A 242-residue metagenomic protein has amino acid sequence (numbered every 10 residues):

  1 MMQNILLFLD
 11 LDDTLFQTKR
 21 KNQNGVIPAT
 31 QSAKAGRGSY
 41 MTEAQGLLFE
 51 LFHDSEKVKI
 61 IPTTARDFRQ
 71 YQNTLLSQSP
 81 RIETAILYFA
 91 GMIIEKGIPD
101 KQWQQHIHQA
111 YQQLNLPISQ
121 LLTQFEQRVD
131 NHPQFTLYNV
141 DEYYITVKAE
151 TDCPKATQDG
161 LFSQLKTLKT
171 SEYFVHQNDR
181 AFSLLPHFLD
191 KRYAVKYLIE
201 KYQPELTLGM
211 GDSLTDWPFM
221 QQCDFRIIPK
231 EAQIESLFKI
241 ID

Functional and structural regions predicted by a protein language model:
M2-I60: Active-site neighborhood of HAD-like aspartate-dependent phosphohydrolases
L9-K21, Y88-A90, K96-I98, V140 (+1 more regions): Short loop/turn segments at strand-loop or loop-helix junctions that form parts of catalytic or ligand-binding pockets
M41-E126: Active-site phosphate-binding/coordination module
Q70-N73, A194, P218-F219, S236: Phosphate- and divalent-cation-binding pockets in alpha/beta enzyme and binding domains that engage nucleotide-derived
Q124-L208, L214-Q222: Conserved acidic, metal-coordinating active-site core of Asp-based, Mg2+-dependent phosphoryl-transfer enzymes
G211-T215, K230-Q233: Short, polar loop motifs at secondary-structure junctions
Q222, R226-D242: Asp-based, Mg2+/Mn2+-dependent phosphohydrolase catalytic module
